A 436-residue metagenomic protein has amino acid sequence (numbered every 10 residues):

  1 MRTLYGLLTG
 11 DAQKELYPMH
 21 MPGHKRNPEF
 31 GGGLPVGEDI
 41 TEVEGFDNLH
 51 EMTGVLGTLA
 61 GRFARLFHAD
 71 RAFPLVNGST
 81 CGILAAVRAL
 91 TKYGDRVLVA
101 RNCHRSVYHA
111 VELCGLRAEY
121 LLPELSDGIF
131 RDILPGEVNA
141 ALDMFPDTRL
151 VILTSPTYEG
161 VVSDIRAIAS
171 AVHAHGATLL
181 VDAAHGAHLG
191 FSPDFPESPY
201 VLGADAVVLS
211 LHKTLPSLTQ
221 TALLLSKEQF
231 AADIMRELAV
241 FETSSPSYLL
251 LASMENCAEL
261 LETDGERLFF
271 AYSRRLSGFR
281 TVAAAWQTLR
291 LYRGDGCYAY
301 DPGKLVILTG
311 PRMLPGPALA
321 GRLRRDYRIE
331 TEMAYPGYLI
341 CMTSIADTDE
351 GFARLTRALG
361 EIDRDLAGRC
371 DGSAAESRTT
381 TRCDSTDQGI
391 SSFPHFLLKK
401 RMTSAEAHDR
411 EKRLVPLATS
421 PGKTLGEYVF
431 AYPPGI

Functional and structural regions predicted by a protein language model:
M1-G54, Y432, I436: N-terminal "arm"/small-domain region of PLP-dependent enzymes with the aminotransferase-like
L4-T9, F30-G31, L66-A69, S79-R293: Conserved PLP-enzyme active-site core in the AAT-like
K25, K213, E242, N256-A258 (+3 more regions): Glycine-rich beta-alpha junction loops
V36-G78, N102: Conserved N-terminal alpha-helix of the aminotransferase class I/II PLP-enzyme fold
F46, F73-L75, V151-T154, I340-M342: Short glycine-rich or small-residue beta-strand-to-loop segments that form or flank ligand, phosphate, metal/Fe-S
T281-I436: Conserved C-terminal alpha-helix-loop-beta "cap" of PLP-dependent enzymes that closes/shapes the active-site mouth
